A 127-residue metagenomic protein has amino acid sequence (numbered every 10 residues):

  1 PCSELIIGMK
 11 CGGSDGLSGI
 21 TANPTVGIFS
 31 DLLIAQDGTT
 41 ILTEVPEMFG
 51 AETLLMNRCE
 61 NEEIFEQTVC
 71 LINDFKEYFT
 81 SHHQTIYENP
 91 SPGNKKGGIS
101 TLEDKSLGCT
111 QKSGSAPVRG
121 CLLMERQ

Functional and structural regions predicted by a protein language model:
P1: Active-site cavity-forming subdomains of large catalytic enzyme subunits
E4, M9, D15-Q127: Anaerobic metallocofactor- and corrinoid-dependent redox/one-carbon enzyme cores, especially those from methanogenesis
